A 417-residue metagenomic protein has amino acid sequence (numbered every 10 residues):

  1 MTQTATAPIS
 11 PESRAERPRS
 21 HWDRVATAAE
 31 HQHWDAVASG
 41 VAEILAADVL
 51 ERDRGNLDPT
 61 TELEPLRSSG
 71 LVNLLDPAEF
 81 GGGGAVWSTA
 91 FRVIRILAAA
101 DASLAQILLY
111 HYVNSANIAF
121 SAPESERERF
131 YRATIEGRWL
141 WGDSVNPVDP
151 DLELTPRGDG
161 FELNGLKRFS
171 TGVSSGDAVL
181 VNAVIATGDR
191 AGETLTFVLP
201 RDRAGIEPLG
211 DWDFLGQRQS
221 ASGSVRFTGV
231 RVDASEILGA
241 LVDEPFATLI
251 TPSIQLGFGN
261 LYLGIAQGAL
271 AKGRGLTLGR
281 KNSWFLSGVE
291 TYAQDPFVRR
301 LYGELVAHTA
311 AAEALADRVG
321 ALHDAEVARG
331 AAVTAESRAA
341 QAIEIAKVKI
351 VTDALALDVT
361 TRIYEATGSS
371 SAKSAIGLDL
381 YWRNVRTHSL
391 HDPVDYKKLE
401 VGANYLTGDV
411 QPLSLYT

Functional and structural regions predicted by a protein language model:
M1-L109: Amphipathic, small/basic residue-rich leader segments at the start of a protein or domain
S39, G264-Q267, A271, G303-A310 (+4 more regions): Generic structural signal for well-ordered, non-transmembrane alpha-helical segments in soluble/cytosolic regions
A46, L50-D53, A310-K347, Y364-S369: C-terminal helix-coil-helix/basic helical segment that borders enzyme active sites and/or dimer interfaces and provides
T60-S68, N73-S175: Glycine-rich flavin
L63-P65, G288-Q294, A325-E344, S369-T387 (+1 more regions): Charge-rich, acidic-biased intrinsically disordered regions
F169-P208: A short core secondary-structure module
F214-A310: Glycine-rich beta->alpha junctions and the first turn(s) of the following alpha-helix
E365-T417: Glycine-rich phosphate/cofactor-binding loops in nucleotide/flavin-utilizing enzymes
